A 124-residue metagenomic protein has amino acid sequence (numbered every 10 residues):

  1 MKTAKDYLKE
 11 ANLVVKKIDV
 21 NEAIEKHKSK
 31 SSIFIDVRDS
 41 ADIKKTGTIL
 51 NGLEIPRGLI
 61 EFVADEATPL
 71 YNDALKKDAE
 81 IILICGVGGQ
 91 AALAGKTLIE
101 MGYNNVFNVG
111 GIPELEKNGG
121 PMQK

Functional and structural regions predicted by a protein language model:
M1-S32, S40-E80, G89-K124: Rhodanese-like catalytic fold shared by cysteine-dependent sulfurtransferases and DSP/PTP-type phosphatases
I35: Active-site flanking residues adjacent to catalytic metal/cofactor-binding acidic residues
I84: Short, surface-exposed ligand- or partner-binding patches at beta-edge/loop junctions that are enriched in aromatics
